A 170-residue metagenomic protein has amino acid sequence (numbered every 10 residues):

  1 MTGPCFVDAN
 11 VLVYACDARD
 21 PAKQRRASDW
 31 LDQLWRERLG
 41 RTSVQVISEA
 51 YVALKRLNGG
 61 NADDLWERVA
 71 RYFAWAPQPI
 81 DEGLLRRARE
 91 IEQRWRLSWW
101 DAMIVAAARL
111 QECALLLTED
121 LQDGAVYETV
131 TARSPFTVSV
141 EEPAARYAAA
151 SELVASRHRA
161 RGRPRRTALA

Functional and structural regions predicted by a protein language model:
M1-T42, R56-D63, E141-A145, A150-L169: Short, well-structured N-terminal submotif of metal-dependent ribonuclease cores
Q33-L34, Y72, I91: Hydrophobic helix-cap positions at the C-terminus of alpha-helices in RecA-like/P-loop ATPase nucleotide-binding cores
Q45-A76, G83: Active-site-proximal, substrate-binding regions of enzyme catalytic domains and RNA-binding/basic surfaces
W75-L121, S156-P164: Active-site neighborhoods of divalent-metal-dependent phosphate/nucleic-acid chemistry enzymes
P77-I80, A132-T137: Short acidic-hydrophobic, aromatic-tinged amphipathic segments that line or gate anion-handling sites
L85, T137-A144: A short acidic, often aromatic-flanked loop/helix-cap motif at beta-alpha or helix-coil junctions that lines enzyme
Q122-V130: Short loop/helix-cap segments at secondary-structure boundaries that form the rim of catalytic
